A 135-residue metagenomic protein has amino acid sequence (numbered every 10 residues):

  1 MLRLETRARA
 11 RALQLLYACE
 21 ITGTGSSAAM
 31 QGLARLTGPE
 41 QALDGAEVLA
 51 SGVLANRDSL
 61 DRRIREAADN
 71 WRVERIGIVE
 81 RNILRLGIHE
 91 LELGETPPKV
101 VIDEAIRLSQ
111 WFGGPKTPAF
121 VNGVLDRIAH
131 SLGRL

Functional and structural regions predicted by a protein language model:
M1-L135: N-terminal interaction/assembly modules
